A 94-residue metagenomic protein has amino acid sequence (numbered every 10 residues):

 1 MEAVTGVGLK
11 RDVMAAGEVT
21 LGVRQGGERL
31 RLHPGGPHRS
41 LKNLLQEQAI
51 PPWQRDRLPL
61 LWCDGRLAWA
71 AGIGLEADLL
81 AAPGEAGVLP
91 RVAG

Functional and structural regions predicted by a protein language model:
M1-G94: Basic, glycine-rich polyanion-binding accessory segments appended to enzymes
